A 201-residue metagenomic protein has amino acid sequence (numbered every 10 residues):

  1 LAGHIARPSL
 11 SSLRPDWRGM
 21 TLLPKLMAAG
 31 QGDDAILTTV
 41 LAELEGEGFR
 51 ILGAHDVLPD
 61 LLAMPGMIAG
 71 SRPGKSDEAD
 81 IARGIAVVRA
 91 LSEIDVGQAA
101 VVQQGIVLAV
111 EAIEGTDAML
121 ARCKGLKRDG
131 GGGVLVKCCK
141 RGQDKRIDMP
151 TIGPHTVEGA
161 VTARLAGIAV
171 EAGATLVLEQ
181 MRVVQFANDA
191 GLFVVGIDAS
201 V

Functional and structural regions predicted by a protein language model:
L1, L13-A28, D117-V201: Feature captures the catalytic cores and cofactor-binding loops of soluble hydro-lyases/lyases that act on carboxylate
H4-P8, V57: Short glycine-enriched loops at secondary-structure junctions
P15-A69: Hydrophobic alpha-helical segments and helix pairs
D34, R50-E158: Conserved mixed alpha/beta catalytic, RNA-binding, or beta-rich assembly cores of soluble enzyme, regulatory
